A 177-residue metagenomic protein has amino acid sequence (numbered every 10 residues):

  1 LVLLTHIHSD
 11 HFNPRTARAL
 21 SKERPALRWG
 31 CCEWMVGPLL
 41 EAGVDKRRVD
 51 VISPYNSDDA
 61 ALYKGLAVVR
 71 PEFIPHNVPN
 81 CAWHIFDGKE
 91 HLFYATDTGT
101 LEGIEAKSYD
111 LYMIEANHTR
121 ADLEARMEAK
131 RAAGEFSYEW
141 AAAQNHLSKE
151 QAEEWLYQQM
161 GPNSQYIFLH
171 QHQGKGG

Functional and structural regions predicted by a protein language model:
L1-C31, E41: Active-site metal-binding motif and surrounding structural segment of the metallo-beta-lactamase
H6-I7, W34, F73-N77, T96-T100 (+2 more regions): Active-site metal-binding loops of divalent metal-dependent hydrolases
I7-F12, L39-K64: Conserved N-terminal glycine/acidic-rich loop preference
P14-S21, V36, G103-A106, E153-Y157: Short amphipathic alpha-helical segments and helix-helix/interface helices
R28, E105-G177: Cap/insert and terminal regions of metallo-dependent hydrolase folds
W34-E41, G174-G177: Short, charged/polar "capping" segments at the starts of alpha-helices and the immediately preceding loops
I52-L111, A121: Core dinuclear metal-dependent hydrolase active-site scaffold
